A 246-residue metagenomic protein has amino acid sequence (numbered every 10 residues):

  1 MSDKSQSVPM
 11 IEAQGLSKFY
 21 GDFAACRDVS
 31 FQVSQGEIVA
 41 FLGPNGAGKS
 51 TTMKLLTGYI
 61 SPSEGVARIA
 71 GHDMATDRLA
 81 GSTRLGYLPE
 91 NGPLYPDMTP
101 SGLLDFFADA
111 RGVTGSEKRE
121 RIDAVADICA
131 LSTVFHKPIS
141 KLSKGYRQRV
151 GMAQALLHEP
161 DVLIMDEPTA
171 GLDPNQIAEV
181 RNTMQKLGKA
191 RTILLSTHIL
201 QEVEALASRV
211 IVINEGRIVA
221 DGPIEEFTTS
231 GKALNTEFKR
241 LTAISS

Functional and structural regions predicted by a protein language model:
G65-T76, A80-G81: Conserved ABC transporter NBD signature motif
D105, D109, S116-V134: Conserved ABC ATPase "signature" region
L163-E167: Catalytic Walker B motif of ABC-type/P-loop ATPase nucleotide-binding domains
I177-K189: Helical segment within the ABC ATPase nucleotide-binding domain
D221-G222: ABC ATPase "signature
